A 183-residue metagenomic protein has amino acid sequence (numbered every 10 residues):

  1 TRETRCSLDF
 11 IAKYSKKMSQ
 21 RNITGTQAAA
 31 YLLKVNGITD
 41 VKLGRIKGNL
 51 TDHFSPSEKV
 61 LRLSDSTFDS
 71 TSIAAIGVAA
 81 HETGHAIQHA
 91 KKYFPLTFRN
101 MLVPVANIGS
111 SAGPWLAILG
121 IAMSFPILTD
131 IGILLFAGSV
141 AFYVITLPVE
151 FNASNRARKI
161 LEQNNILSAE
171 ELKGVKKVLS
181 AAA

Functional and structural regions predicted by a protein language model:
T4-N107, A141-A183: Polar-ligand-bearing catalytic/cofactor-coordination segments of membrane-embedded or membrane-tethered inner-membrane
L102-F125: Post-HExxH zinc-binding segment in Zn-dependent metallohydrolases
N107-S110, I133-V140: Hydrophobic alpha-helical segments of small multi-pass membrane proteins
F125-L135: Hydrophobic alpha-helical transmembrane segments
